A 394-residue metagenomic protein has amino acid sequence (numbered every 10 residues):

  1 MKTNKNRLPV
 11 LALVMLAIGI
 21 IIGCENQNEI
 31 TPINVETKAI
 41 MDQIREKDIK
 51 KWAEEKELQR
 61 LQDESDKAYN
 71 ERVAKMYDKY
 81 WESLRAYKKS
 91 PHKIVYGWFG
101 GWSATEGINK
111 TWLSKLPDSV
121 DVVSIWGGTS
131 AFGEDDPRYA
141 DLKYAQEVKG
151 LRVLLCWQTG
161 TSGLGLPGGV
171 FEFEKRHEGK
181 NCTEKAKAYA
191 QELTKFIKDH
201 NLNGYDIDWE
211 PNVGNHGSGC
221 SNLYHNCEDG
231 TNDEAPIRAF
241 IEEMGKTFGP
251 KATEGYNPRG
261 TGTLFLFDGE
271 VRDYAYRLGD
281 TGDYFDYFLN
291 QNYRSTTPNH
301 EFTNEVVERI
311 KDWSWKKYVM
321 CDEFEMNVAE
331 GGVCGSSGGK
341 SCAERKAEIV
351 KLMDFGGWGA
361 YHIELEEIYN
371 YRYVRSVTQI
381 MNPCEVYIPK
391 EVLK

Functional and structural regions predicted by a protein language model:
K2-L11: Bacterial N-terminal signal peptides that target proteins for export
L13-L16: Core hydrophobic alpha-helical transmembrane segments of single-pass membrane proteins
G19-G23: C-terminal motif of bacterial Sec signal peptides marking the signal peptidase cleavage site
C24-K394: Secreted glycan hydrolases and related glycan-binding modules that recognize and/or cleave
